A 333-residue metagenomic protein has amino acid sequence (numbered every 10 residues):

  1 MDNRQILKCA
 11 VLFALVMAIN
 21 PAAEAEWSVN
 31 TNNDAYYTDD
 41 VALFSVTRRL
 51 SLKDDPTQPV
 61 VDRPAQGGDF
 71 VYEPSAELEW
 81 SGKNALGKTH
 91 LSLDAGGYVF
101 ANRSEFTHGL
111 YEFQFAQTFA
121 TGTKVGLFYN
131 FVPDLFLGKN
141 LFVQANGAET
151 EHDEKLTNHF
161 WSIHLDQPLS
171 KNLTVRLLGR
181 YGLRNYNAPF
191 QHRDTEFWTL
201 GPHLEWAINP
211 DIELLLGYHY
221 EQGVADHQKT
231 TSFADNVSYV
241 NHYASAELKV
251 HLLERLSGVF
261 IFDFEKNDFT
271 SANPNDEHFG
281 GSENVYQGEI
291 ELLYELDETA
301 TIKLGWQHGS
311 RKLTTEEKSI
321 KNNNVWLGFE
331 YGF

Functional and structural regions predicted by a protein language model:
A23-H90: Outer-membrane beta-barrel initiation region
T31-D39, L91-G97, F113, L127-L137 (+6 more regions): Transmembrane beta-barrel strands of outer-membrane/channel proteins
T38-F44, T89, F100-E105, D134-N140 (+4 more regions): Outer-membrane beta-barrel proteins
P64-F70, R103-L110, T150-T157, F190-F197 (+3 more regions): Replace "Gram-negative outer membrane beta-barrel proteins" with "bacterial and organellar outer membrane beta-barrel
L78-N84, F115-T121, I163-Q167, K171 (+6 more regions): Residue-level signature of outer-membrane beta-barrel architecture
A85-H90, A120-L127, K171-L177, P210-L216 (+3 more regions): Repeated loop/turn-to-beta-strand initiation elements of outer-membrane beta-barrel proteins
H164-N185, R193-T270: Detector for outer-membrane/organellar transmembrane beta-barrel domains, recognizing the amphipathic beta-strand
H278-F333: Predominantly the C-terminal beta-signal and adjacent terminal strand-loop region of outer-membrane beta-barrel
